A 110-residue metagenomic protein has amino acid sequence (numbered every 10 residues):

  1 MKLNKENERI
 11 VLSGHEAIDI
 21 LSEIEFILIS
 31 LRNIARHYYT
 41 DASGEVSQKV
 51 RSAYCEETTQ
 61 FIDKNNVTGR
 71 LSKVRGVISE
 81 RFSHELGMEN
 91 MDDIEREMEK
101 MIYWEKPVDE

Functional and structural regions predicted by a protein language model:
K2-D41, E45-Q48, S52-A53, Y103-E105: N-terminal acidic leader/helix
N4, T59, V108-D109: Exposed acidic/polar residues on beta-strands and adjacent loops within beta-sheet cores, strongest in beta-propeller
N7, H15-E16, E56-E57, N66 (+1 more regions): N-terminal functional modules and adjacent low-complexity/disordered segments of proteins
A17-I20, I24-I27, L31-I34, V67-R70 (+3 more regions): Amphipathic alpha-helices that form helix-helix packing interfaces
Y39-I94: Acidic, low-complexity, intrinsically disordered interaction modules
L86-E110: Low-complexity intrinsically disordered segments
